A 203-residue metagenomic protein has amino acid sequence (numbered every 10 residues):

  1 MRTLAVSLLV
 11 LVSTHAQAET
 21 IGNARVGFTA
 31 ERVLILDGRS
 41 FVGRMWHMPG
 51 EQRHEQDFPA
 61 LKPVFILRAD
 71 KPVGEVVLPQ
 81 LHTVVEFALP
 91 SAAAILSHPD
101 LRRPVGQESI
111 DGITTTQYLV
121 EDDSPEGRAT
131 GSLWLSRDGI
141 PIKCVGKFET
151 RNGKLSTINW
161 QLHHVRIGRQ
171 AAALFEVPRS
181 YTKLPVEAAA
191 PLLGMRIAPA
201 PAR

Functional and structural regions predicted by a protein language model:
T3-V12: Sec-dependent N-terminal signal peptides
A16-T20, A24, G106, I110-T116 (+2 more regions): Non-transmembrane domains of secretory- and envelope-associated proteins
E19-R39, Q52-R53: A short, Trp-centered hydrophobic/proline-enriched beta-strand micro-motif
F28, D37-R39, P59-L61, L101-R102 (+1 more regions): Residues that act as N-cap/strand-start positions at coil-to-secondary-structure junctions
A30-I35, R53-F58, T116-D123, C144-E149: Short beta-strand segments that buttress and anchor functional surface loops
E31, V42, K62-V64, P104-V105 (+2 more regions): Short, acidic/polar N-cap/turn motifs at the starts of alpha helices
F41-H98, P141, E149-T150, S156-N159 (+1 more regions): An acidic-aromatic
V85-Q117: Secreted/surface-exposed cysteine- and glycine-rich disulfide frameworks
